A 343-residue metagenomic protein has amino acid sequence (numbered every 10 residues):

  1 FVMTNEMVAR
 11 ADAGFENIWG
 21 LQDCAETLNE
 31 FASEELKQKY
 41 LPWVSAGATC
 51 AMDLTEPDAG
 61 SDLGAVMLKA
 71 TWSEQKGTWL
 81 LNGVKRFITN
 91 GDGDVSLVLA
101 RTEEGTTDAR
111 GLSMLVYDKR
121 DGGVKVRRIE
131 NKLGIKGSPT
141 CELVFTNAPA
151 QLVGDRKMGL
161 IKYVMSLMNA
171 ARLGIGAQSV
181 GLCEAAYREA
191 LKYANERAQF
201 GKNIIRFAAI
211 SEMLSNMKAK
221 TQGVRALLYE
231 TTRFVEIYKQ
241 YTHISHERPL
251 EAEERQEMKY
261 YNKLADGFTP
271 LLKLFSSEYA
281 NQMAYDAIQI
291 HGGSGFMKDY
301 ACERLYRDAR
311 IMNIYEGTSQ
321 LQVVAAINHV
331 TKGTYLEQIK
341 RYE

Functional and structural regions predicted by a protein language model:
F1-A46, I88-G91, Y315: Internal helix-loop-helix
F1-T4, L21, A32, Q38-L68 (+5 more regions): Internal maturation/activation junctions in enzymes
M3, D23, G293-E343: Glycine-rich phosphate/cofactor-binding loops in nucleotide/flavin-utilizing enzymes
A70, I135-M165, G293-I314, S319: Flexible glycine/proline-rich, aromatic-decorated loop/lid segments
G77-V124: A short core secondary-structure module
R120-G123, R127, P139-A171, R188-I205 (+1 more regions): A glycine-rich, basic-preceded beta-loop-alpha segment at the flavin cofactor/substrate interface of flavin-utilizing
R172-E253, L336-E343: Extended amphipathic alpha-helical segments enriched in small hydrophobics
Y261-S294: Charged, glycine-rich active-site and insertion segments that engage polyanionic ligands
